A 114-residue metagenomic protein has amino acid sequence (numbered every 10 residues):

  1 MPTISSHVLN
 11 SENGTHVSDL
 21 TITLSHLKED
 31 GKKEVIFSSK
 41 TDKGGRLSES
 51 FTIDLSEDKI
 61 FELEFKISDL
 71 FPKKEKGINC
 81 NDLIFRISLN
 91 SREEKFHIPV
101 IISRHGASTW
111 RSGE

Functional and structural regions predicted by a protein language model:
P2-R86, N90, H97: Beta-strand-dominated extracellular/periplasmic modules and repeats in secreted or surface-exposed proteins
E93-E114: Compositionally biased low-complexity segments at domain edges in trafficked proteins and select soluble regulators
